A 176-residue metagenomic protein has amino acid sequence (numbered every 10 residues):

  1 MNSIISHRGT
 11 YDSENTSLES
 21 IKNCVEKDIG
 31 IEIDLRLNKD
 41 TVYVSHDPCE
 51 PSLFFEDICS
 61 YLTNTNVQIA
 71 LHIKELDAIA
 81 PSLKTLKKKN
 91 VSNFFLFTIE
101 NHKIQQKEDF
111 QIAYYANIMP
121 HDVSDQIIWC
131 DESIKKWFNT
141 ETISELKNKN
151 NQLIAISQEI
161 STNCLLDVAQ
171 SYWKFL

Functional and structural regions predicted by a protein language model:
M1-L176: Phosphate-group recognition and catalysis centered on beta-loop-alpha active-site segments
